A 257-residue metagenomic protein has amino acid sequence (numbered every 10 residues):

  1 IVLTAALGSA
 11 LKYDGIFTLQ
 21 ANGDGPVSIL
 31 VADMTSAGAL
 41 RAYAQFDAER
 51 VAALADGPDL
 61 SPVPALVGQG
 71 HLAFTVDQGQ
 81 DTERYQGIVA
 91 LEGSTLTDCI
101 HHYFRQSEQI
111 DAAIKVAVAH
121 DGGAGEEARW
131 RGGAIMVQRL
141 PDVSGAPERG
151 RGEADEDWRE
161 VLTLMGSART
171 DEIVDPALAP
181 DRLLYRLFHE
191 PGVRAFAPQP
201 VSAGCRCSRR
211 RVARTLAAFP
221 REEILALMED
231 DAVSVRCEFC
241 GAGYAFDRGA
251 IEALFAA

Functional and structural regions predicted by a protein language model:
I1-A197: Interaction interfaces in information-processing and related assembly proteins
L162-A257: Cys/His-clustered metal-coordination modules, chiefly Zn-binding fingers
